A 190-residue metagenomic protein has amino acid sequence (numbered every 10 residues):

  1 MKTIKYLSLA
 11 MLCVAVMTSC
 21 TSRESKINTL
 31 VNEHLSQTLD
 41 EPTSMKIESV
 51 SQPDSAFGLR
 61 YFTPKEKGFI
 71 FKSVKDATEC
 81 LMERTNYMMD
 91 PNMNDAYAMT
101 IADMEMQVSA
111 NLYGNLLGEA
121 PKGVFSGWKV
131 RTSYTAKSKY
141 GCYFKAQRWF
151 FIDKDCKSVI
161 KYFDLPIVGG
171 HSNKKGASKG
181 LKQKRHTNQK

Functional and structural regions predicted by a protein language model:
M1-T18: Sec-dependent bacterial lipoprotein signal peptides
C20-K190: Cystatin/cathelin-like cysteine-protease inhibitor module
